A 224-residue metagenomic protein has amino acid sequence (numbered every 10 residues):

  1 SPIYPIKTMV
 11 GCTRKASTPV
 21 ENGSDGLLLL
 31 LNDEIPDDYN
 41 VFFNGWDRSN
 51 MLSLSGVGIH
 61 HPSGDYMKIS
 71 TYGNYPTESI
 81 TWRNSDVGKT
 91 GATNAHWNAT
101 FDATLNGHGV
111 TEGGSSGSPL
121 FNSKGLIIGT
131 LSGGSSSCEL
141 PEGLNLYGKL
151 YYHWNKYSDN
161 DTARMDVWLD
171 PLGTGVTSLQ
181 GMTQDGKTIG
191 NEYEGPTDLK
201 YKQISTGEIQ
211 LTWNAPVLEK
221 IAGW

Functional and structural regions predicted by a protein language model:
S1-A99, G113: Serine endopeptidase catalytic core focused on the charge-relay Asp
S1-S17, N22-G26, N32-N40, S63 (+1 more regions): C-terminal cap/linker of serine protease catalytic domains
S55, I221-W224: Exposed beta-strand and adjacent loop surfaces of beta-rich binding modules that mediate intermolecular recognition
P62, S123, S205: Short, ordered coil/turn segments that flank beta-strands lining enzyme active or ligand-binding pockets
Y66-S70, G129-L131, E139-P141, K202: Extended hydrophobic-aromatic, low-complexity segments
H108-L131: Catalytic nucleophile loop of clan PA
M182-I221: Pro/Thr/Ser/Gly-rich low-complexity, intrinsically disordered linker/stalk tracts
